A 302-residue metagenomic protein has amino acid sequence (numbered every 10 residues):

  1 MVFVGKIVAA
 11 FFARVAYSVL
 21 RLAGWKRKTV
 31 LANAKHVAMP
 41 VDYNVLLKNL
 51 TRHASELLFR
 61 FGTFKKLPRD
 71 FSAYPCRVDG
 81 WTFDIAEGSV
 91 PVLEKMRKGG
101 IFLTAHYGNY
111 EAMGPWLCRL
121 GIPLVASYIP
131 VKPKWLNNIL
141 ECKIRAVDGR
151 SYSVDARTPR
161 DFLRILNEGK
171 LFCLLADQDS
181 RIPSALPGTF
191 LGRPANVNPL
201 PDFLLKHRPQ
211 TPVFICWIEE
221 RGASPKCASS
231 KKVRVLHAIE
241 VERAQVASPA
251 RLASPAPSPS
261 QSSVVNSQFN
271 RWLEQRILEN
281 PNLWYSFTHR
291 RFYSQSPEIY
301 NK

Functional and structural regions predicted by a protein language model:
M1-T104, I139-E141: Membrane-anchoring hydrophobic helices of lipid-metabolizing enzymes
M1-V4, N109-G114, I165-L175: Short, composition-biased local secondary-structure segments
S18, N33, W116, C142-K143 (+2 more regions): Generic structural signal for isolated residues within well-ordered alpha-helices
R27-T29, K132-K134, P194-N198: Active-site metal-coordination segments of metallo-dependent hydrolases
T29, A112, I139, P199-F203 (+1 more regions): Short Gly/charged-rich anion-binding patches and loops
H36-V37, D42-V45, E94-K95, G99 (+2 more regions): Non-catalytic C-terminal accessory region of glycerolipid acyltransferases and related lyso-lipid remodeling enzymes
D79-A86, Y107, P133, Y152-A156 (+2 more regions): A conditional alpha-helix N-cap/helix-loop micro-motif detector
M96-A156, I182-S184, T189, C227-A228: Catalytic core of membrane glycerolipid acyltransferases/transacylases, capturing the structured, soluble-facing
